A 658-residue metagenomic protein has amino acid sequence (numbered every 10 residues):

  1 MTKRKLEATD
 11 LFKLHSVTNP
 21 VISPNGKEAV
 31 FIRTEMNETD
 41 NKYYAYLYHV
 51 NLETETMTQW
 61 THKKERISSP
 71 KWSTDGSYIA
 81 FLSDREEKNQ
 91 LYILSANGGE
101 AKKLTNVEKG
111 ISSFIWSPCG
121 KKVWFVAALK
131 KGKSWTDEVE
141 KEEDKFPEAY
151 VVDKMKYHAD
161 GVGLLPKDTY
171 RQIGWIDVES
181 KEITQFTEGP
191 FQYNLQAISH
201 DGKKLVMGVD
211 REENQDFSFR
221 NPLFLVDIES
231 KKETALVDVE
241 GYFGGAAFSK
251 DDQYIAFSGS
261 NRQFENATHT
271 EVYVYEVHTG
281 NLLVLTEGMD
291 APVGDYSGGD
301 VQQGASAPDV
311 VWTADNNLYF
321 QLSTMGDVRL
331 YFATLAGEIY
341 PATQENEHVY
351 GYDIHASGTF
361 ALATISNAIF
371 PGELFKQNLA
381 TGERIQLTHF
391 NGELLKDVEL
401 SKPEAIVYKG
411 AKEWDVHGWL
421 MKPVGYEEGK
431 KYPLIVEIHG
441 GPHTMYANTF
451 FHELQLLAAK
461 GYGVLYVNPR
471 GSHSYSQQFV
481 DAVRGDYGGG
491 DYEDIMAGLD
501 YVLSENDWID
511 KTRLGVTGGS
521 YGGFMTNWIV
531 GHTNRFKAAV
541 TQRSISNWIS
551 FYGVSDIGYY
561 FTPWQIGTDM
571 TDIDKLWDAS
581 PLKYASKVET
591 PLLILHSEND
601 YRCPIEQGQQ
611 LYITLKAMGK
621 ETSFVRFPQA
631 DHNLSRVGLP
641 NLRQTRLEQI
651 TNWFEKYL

Functional and structural regions predicted by a protein language model:
L6-D10, T58-T61, K102-T105, E182-T187 (+4 more regions): A short beta-strand motif characteristic of beta-propeller blades
L14-A29, K64-I79, E108-V123, H158-L165 (+10 more regions): Conserved beta-propeller blade repeats
N19-V21, W124-V126, Y150-D153, D160-I173 (+8 more regions): Non-catalytic accessory segments flanking enzyme active sites
T39-Y44, R85-N89, L164-T169, Q215-N221 (+3 more regions): Short, solvent-exposed loop/turn segments at conserved positions within beta-propeller repeat blades
Y44-A45, A128-I176, R220-N221, T270-Y275 (+3 more regions): Predominantly five- to eight-bladed beta-propeller fold
L52-E55, S95-G99, D177-K181, D227-K231 (+3 more regions): Short loop/turn segments that connect beta-strands within beta-propeller blades
F390-T512, G519, G553-Y560: Cap/lid segment of the alpha/beta-hydrolase catalytic domain
P469-L658: Active-site-proximal cap/loop segments of hydrolase catalytic domains
